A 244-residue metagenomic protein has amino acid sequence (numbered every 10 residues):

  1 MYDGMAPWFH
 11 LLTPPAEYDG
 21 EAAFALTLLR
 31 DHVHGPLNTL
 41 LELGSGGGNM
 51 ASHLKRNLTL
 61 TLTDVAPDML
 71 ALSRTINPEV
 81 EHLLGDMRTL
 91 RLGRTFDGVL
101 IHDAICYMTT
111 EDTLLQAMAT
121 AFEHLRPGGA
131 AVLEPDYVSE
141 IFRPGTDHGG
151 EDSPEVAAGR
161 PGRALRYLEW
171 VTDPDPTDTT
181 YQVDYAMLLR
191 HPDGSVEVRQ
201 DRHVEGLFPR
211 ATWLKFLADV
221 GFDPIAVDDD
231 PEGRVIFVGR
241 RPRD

Functional and structural regions predicted by a protein language model:
M1-N38: Conserved class I S-adenosyl-L-methionine
L41, G46-T89: Class I SAM-dependent methyltransferase SAM/SAH-binding core
T89-V99: A short acidic, Gly/Pro-enriched loop at the edge of an enzyme's catalytic core that lines a small-molecule cofactor
D97-T113: A short SAM/SAH-binding and catalytic strip from SAM-dependent methyltransferases
L115-P127: A short glycine-rich, Lys/Arg-flanked "PGG" loop and its adjoining helix->strand segment in the class I
G128-P135: Conserved beta-strand signature within the Rossmann-like core of class I S-adenosyl-L-methionine
P135-R210: SAM-dependent methyltransferase
V204-D244: C-terminal lobe and adjacent flexible extensions of AdoMet/dcAdoMet transferase-like proteins
